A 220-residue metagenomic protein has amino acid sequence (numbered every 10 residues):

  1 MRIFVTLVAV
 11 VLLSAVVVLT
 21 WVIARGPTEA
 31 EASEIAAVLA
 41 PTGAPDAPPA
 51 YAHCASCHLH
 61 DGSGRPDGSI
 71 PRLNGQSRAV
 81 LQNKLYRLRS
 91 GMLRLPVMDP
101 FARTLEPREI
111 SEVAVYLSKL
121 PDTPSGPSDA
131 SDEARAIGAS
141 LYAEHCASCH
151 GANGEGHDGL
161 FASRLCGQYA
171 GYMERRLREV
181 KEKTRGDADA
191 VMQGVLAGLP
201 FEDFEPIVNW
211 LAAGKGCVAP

Functional and structural regions predicted by a protein language model:
M1-G43, Y86, A213-P220: N-terminal export/targeting leaders of redox proteins
E31-S63, A130-N153, C166: Sequence/structural segment immediately N-terminal to covalent heme-attachment motifs in c-type and related
A50-S90: Extracytoplasmic/periplasmic/luminal assembly and interaction segments in envelope/secretory/respiratory proteins
Y51-C54, I70, R78, I110 (+4 more regions): Disulfide-stabilized extracellular ectodomain repeats and their linkers
A52-A55, S111-V115, P121, S148: Intrinsic, low-complexity N-terminal interaction/targeting segments
R65-R72, L88-L120, G126-D132, G159-R164 (+1 more regions): Axial heme c-ligation environment in periplasmic c-type cytochrome domains
N74-Y86, G167-V180: Short microdomains enriched in Cys/His and/or Lys/Arg
